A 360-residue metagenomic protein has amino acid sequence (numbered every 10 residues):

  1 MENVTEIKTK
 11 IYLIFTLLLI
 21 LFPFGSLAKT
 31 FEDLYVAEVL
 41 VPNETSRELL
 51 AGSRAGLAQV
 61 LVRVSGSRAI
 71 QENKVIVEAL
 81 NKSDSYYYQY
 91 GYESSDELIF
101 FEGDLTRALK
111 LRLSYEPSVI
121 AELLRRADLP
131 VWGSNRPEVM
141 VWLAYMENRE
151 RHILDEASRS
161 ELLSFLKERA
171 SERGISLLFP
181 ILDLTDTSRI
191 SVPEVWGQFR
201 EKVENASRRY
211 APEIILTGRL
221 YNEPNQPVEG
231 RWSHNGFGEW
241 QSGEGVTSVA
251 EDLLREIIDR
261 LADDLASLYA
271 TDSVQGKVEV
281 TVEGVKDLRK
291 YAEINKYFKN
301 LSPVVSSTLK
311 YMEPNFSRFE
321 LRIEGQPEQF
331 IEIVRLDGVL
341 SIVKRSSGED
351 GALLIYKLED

Functional and structural regions predicted by a protein language model:
E2-I14: Bacterial N-terminal signal peptides that target proteins for export
P23-G25: N-terminal signal peptide c-region/cleavage motif recognized by signal peptidases
F31-P42, P117, A206-L254, A352-E359: Amphipathic beta-strand/beta-sheet edge segments enriched in Tyr/Trp
S53-A79, R136-W196, I294-F319, E324-Q326 (+1 more regions): N-terminal segment of the mature soluble domain
N73-L143, D155-A157: Signal peptide-directed extracytoplasmic domains
Y86-D96, L178-I181, E194-P227, V334-D337 (+1 more regions): A short, hydrophobic beta-strand-centered structural micro-motif
R136, A144, R149-I153, S242-V246 (+1 more regions): Acidic, glycine-rich low-complexity/disordered segments
G236, G243-G245, Y269, G276-D360: C-terminal soluble interaction/assembly domains
